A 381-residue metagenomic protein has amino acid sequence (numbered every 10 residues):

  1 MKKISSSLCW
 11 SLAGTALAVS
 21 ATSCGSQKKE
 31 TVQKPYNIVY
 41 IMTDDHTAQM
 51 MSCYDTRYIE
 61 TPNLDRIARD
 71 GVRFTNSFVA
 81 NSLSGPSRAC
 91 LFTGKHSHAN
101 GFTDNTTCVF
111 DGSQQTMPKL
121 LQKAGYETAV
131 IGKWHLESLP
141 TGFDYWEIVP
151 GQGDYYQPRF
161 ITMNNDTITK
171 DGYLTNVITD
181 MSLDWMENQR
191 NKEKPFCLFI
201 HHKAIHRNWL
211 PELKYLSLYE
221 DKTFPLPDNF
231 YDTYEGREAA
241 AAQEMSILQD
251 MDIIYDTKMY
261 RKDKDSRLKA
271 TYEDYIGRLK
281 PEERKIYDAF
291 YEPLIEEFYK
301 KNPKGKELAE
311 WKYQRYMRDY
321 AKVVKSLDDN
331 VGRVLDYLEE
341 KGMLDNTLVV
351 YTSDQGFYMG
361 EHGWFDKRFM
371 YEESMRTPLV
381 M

Functional and structural regions predicted by a protein language model:
K2-A16, A21-M381: Formylglycine-dependent sulfatase
